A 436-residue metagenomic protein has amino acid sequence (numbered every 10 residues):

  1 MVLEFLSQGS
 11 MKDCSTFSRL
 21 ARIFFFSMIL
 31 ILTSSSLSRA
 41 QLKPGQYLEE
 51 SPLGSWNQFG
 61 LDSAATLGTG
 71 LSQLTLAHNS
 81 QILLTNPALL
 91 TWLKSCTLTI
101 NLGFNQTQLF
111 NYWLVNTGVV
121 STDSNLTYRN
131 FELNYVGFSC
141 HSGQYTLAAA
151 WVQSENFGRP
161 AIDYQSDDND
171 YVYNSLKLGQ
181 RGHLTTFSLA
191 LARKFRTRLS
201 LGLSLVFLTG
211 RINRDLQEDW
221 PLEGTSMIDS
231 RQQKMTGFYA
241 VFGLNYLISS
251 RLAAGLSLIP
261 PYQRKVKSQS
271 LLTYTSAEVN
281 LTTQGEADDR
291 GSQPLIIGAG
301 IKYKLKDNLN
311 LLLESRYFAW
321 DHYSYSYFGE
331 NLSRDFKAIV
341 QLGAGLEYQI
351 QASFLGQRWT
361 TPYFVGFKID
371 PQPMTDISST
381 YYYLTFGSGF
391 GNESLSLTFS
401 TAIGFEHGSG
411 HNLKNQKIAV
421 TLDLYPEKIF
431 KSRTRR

Functional and structural regions predicted by a protein language model:
M1-V2, F26, Q106-L114, G345-S353 (+1 more regions): Short regulatory "switch" loops immediately downstream of catalytic or recognition motifs within protein catalytic
M1-W56, I429-R436: Cleavable N-terminal export/targeting peptides
G9-D13, I23-F26, L30-S38, L90-L93 (+4 more regions): N-terminal processing/targeting junctions
G9-M11, S80, Q284-D288: Residue-level detector of alpha-helical transmembrane segments in integral membrane proteins
F17, T75, S80-I82, L89-L90 (+8 more regions): A generic structural micro-environment signature that highlights single residues at secondary-structure boundaries
I23-F25, G103, E218, G391: Peripheral, non-catalytic segments of secretory and membrane proteins
R39-Q153: N-terminal, post-signal peptide beta-strand-biased segments of exported outer-membrane/organellar beta-barrel and other
A40-L67, L133, S139-R436: Outer-membrane beta-barrel porins/channels
